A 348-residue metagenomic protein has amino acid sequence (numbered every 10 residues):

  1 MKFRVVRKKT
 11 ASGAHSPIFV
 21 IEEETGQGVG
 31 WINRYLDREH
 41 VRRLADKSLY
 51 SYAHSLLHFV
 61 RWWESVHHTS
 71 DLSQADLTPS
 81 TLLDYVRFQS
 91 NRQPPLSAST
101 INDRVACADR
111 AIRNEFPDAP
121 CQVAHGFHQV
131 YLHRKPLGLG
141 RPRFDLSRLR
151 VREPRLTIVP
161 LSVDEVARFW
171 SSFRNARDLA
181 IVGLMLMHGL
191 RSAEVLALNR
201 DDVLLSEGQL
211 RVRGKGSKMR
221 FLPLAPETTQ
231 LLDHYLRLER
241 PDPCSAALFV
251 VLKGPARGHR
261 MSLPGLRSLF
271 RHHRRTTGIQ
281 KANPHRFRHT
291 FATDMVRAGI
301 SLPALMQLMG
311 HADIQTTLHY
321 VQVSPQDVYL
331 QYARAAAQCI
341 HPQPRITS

Functional and structural regions predicted by a protein language model:
F3, A335-S348: C-terminal secondary-structure termini that scaffold catalytic or DNA-interacting sites
I32-S48, L56-R141: N-terminal core-binding DNA-recognition domain of tyrosine recombinases/integrases
P120-R168, R213, L252-R257: Flexible interdomain linker/hinge and immediately adjacent N-terminus of the catalytic tyrosine-recombinase domain
V159-S192, K218, P243: Basic, Lys/Arg- and aromatic-enriched nucleic-acid-binding interface segment
G183, R288-A312, H319: C-terminal catalytic core of tyrosine-transesterase DNA break-rejoin enzymes
H188, A193, A197-Q230: Conserved tyrosine-mediated DNA breakage-rejoining catalytic core shared by Y-recombinases
G216, M309, I314-R334: Catalytic-site neighborhood detector that most strongly recognizes the C-terminal catalytic loop/helix of tyrosine
P226-I279: Active-site/catalytic core of tyrosine-dependent DNA strand-transfer enzymes
